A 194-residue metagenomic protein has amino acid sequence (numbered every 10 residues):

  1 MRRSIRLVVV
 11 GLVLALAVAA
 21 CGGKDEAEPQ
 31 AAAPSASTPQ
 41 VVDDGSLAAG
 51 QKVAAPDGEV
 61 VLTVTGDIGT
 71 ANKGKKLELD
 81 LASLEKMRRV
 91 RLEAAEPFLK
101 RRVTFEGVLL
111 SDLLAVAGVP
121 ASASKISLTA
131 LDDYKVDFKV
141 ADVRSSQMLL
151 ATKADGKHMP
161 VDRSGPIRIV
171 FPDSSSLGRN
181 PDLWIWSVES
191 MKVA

Functional and structural regions predicted by a protein language model:
M1-V9: Bacterial N-terminal signal peptides that target proteins for export
R2-R3, G22-A194: N-terminal intrinsically disordered, low-complexity segments enriched in P/E/S/T
A17-A20: C-terminal motif of bacterial Sec signal peptides marking the signal peptidase cleavage site
